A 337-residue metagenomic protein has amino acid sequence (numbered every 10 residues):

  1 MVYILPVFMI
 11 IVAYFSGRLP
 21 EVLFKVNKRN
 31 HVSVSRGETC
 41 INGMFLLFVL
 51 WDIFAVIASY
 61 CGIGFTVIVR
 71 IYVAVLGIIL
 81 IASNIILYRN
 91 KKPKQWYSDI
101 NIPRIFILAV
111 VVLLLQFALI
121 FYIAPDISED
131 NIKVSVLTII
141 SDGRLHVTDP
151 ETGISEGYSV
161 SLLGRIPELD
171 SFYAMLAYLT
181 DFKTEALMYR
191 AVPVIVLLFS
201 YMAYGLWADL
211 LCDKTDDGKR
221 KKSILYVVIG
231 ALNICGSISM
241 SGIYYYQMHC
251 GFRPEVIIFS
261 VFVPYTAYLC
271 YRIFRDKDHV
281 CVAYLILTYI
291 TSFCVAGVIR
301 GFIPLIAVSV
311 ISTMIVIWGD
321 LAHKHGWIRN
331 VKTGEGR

Functional and structural regions predicted by a protein language model:
M1-S98, L305, G319-H323, W327-R337: Membrane-embedded, hydrophobic transmembrane alpha-helices
I4, Y60-R70, S239-I258: Membrane-helix boundary/interfacial segments in multi-pass membrane proteins
V12-P20, R253-R275: Specific aromatic-rich, kink-prone transmembrane helix
P20, F24, I57, Y204-D216 (+2 more regions): Transmembrane-helix signature of membrane-embedded glycosylation machinery that interfaces with polyprenol carriers
N101-A118: Internal/C-terminal transmembrane anchor helices
L115-G236, G242-G251, V261: Active-site lumenal/periplasmic loops and adjacent helix-entry segments of GT-C-fold, multi-pass membrane
C281-R300: Membrane-interface alpha helices of multi-pass inner-membrane proteins
I299-I315, A322: Transmembrane-embedded, aromatic-rich helix segments that form part of the hydrophobic channel/pocket engaging
